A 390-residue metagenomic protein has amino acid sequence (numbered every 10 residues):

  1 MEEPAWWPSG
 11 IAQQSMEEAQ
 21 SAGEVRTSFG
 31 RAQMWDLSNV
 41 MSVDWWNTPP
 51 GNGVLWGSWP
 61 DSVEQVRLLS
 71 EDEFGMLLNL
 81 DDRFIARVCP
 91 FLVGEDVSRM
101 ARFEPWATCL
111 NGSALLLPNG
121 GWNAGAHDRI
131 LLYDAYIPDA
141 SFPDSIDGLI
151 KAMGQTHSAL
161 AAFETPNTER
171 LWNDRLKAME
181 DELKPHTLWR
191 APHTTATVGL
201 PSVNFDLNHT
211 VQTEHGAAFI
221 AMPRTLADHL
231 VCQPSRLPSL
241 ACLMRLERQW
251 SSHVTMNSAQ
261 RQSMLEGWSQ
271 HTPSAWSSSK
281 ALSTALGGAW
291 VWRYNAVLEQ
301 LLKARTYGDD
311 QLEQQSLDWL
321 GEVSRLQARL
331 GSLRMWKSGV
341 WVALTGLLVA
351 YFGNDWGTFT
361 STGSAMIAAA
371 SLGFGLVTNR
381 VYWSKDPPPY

Functional and structural regions predicted by a protein language model:
P4, S9-L188, L230-L265, S277-S279: Conserved ATP-binding subdomain of kinase catalytic cores across diverse folds
F84, L131, G199, A218-F219: Protein kinase-like catalytic core scaffold
T165-L171, S269-E313: Middle-to-C-terminal accessory/interaction subdomains
A191-Q212: Catalytic-loop of the protein kinase fold
A196, L230-L237, A285-G288, W292: Short, solvent-exposed segments of well-ordered alpha helices
G216, I220-A227: Activation of the activation-loop gatekeeper triad in protein kinase-fold domains
W290-Y390: ATP/Mg2+ or Mg2+-diphosphate-binding catalytic cores that bind nucleotide phosphates or diphosphates via glycine-rich
